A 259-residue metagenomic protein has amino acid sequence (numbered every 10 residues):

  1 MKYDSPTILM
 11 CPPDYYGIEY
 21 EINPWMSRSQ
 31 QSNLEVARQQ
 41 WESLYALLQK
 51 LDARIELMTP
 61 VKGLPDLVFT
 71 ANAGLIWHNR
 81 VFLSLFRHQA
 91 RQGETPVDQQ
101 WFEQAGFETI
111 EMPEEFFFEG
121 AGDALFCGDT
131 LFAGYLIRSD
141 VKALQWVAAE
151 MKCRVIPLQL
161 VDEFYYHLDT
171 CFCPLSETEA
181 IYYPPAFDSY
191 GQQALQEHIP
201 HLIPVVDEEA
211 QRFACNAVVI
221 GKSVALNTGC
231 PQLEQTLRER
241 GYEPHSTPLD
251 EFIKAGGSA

Functional and structural regions predicted by a protein language model:
M1-A259: The feature marks the mature, well-folded catalytic cores of soluble enzymes
